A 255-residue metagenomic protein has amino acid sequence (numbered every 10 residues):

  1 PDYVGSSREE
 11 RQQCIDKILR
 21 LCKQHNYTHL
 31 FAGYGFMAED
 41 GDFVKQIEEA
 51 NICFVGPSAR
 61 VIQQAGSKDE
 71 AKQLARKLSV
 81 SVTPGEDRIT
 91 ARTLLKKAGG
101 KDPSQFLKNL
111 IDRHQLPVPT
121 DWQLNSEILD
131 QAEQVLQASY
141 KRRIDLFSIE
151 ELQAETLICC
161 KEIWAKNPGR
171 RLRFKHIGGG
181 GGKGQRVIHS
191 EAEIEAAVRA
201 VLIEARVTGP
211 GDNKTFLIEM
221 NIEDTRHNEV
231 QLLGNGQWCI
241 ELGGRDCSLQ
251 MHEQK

Functional and structural regions predicted by a protein language model:
P1-K255: N-terminal beta-alpha lobe that positions the nucleotide/phosphoryl donor in ATP/NTP-coupled carboxylate activation
